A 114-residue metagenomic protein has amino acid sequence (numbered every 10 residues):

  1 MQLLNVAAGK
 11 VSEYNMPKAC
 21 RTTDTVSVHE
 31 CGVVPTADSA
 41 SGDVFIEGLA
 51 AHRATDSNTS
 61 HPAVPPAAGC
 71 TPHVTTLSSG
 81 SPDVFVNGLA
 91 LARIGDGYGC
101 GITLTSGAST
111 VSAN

Functional and structural regions predicted by a protein language model:
M1-N114: Intrinsically disordered, low-complexity proline/glycine-rich segments
